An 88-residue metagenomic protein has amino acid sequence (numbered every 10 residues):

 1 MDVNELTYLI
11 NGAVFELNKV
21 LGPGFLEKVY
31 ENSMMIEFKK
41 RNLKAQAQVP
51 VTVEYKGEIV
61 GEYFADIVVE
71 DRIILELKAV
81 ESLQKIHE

Functional and structural regions predicted by a protein language model:
M1-K44: Solvent-exposed, charged helical/coil patches that constitute nucleic-acid or partner-interaction surfaces
G22, A45, A65-L83: Conserved catalytic cores of phosphodiester-cleaving nucleases, focusing on short active-site segments
Y30, V49-P50, V80: Proline- and acidic/polar-enriched loop/turn elements at helix boundaries
R41-E54: A short acidic/basic microdomain associated with nuclease active sites
E54-Y55, Q84: Short, solvent-exposed loop/turn segments at secondary-structure junctions
I59-Y63: A short, glycine/Asx- and small/polar-enriched loop/turn that sits immediately N-terminal to a beta-strand
H87: Short, conserved glycine- and acidic-residue-centered signature motifs in active-site or ligand-binding loops
